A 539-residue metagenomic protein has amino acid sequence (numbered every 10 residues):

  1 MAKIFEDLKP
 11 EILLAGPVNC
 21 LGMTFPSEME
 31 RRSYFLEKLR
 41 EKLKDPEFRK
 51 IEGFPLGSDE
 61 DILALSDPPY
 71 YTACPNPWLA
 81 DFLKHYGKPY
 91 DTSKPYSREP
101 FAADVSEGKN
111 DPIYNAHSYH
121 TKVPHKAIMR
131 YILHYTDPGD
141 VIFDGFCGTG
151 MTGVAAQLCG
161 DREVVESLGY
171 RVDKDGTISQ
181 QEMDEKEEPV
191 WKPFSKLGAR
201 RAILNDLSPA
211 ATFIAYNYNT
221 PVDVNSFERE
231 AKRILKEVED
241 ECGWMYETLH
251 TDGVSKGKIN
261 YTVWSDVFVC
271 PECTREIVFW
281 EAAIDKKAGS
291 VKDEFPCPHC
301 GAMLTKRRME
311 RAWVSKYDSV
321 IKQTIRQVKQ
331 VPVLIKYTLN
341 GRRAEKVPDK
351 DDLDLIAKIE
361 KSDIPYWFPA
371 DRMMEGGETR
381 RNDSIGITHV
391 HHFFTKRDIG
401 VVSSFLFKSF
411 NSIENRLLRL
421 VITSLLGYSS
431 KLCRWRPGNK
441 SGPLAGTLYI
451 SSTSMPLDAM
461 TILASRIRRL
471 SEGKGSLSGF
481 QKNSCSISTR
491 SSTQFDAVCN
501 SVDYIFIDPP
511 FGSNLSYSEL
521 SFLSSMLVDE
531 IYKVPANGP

Functional and structural regions predicted by a protein language model:
M1-S66, Y70: Intrinsically disordered, low-complexity linkers and terminal regions that flank or interleave Cys/His-based
R49-G145, G153-S501, P510, Y517-P539: Nucleic-acid modification enzymes, centered on SAM-dependent nucleic-acid methyltransferases
T149: Conserved SAM/SAH-binding loop
I505-F506: Hydrophobic beta-strand segment of the Class I
